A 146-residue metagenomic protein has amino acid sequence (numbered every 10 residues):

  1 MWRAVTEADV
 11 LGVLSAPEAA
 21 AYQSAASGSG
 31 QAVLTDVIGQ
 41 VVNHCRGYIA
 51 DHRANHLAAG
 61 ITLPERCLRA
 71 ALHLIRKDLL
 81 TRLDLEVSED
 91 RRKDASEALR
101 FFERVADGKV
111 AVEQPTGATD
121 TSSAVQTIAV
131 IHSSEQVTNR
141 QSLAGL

Functional and structural regions predicted by a protein language model:
M1-E65, T127-L146: Conserved short "hinge" loops at termini or chain/domain junctions
S29-A32, D36, R66, A70 (+2 more regions): Alpha-helix boundary/N-cap detector
Y48, H73, F101-F102: Phenylalanine-focused residue identity feature
D51, R66-V87: Ordered, amphipathic secondary-structure segments that act as subunit-interaction surfaces in large macromolecular
K77-L146: Short loop/turn elements at secondary-structure junctions
